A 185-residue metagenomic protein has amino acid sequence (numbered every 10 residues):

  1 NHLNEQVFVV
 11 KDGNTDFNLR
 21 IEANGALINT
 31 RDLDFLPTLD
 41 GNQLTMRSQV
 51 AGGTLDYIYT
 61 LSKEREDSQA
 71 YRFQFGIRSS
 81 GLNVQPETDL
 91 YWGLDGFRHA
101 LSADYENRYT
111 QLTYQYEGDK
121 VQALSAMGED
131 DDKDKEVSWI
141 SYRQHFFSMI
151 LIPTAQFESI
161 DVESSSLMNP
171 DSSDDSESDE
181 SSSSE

Functional and structural regions predicted by a protein language model:
N1-E185: Soluble non-transmembrane domains of integral membrane proteins
